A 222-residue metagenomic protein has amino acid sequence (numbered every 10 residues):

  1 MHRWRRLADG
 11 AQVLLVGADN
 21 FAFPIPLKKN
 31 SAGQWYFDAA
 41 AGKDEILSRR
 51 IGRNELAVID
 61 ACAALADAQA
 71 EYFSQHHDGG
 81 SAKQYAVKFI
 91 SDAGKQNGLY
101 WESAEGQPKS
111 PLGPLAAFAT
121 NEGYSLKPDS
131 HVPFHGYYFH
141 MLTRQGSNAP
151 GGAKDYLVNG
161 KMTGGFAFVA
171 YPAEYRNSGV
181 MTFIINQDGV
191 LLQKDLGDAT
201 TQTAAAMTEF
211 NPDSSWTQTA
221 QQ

Functional and structural regions predicted by a protein language model:
M1-I25, A167-A170: Exposed beta-strand-loop-beta-strand "reactive/processing" segments of non-cytosolic proteins
R5-G10, S31, G160-T163: Short, ordered beta-strand-loop transition motifs
Q12-L15, D19-N54, V190-L192: Short beta-strand edge/turn micro-motifs at domain boundaries
G17-N20, I51-C62, N159, T163 (+1 more regions): Solvent-exposed, acidic/flexible segments
K43-A93: Conserved hydrophobic/amphipathic alpha-helical signal-anchor segments
Y72-N177: Flexible, glycine-rich surface segments
G164-Q222: C-terminal soluble interaction/assembly domains
